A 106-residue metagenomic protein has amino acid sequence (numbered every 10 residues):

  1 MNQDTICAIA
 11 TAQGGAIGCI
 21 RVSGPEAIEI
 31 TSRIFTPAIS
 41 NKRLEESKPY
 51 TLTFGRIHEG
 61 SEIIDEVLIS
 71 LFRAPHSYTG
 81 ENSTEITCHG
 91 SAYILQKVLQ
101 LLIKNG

Functional and structural regions predicted by a protein language model:
M1-G106: A glycine-rich (often HGG/GG-containing) alpha/beta subdomain
